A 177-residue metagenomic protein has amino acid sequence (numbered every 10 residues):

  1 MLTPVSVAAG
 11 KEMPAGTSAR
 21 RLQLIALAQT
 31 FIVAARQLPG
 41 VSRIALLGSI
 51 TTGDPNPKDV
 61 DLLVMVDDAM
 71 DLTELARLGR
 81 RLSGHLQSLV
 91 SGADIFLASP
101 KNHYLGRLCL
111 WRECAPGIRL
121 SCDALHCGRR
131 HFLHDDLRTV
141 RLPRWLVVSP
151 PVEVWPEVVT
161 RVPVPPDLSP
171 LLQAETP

Functional and structural regions predicted by a protein language model:
L2-R43, T51-P57, D67-P177: Catalytic core of pol beta-like nucleotidyltransferases
L63: Aromatic/basic-lined ligand-recognition segments that form π-stacking hydrophobic pockets flanked by Lys/Arg to engage
